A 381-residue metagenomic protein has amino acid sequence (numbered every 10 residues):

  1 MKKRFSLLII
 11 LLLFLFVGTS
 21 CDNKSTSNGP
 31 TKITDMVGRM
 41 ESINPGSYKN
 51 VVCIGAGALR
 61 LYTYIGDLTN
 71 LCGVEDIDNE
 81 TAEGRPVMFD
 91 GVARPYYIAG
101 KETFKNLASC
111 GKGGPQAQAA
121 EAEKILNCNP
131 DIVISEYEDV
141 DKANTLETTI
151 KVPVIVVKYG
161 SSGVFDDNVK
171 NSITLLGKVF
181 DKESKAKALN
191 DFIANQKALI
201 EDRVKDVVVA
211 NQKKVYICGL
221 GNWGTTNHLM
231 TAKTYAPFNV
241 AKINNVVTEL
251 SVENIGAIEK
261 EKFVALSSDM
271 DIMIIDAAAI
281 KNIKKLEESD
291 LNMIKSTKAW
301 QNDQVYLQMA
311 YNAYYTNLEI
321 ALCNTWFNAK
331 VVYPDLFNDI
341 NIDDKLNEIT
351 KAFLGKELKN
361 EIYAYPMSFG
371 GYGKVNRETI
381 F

Functional and structural regions predicted by a protein language model:
K2-N23: Sec-dependent N-terminal signal peptides of Gram-positive bacterial secreted proteins and lipoproteins
C21-L61, S184-I217, V331, L336-F381: Bacterial Sec-exported substrate-binding components of ABC uptake systems
M36-G38, L107-E121, S251-E261: Short helix-initiation/N-cap motifs at beta->coil->alpha
N50-I54, C72-E75, I132-E136, V154-K158 (+5 more regions): Structural recognition of the beta-strand scaffold that forms the well-ordered cores of secreted hydrolase catalytic
G55, L59-N127, I132, Y137-E138 (+1 more regions): A short, structured surface patch at a secondary-structure boundary
E75-D78, P86-V87, K142-E183, I280-N338 (+1 more regions): Charged, glycine-enriched surface loops/patches that mediate electrostatic binding to polyanionic ligands
N79-V87, Q116, D139-T145, V157-L175 (+1 more regions): Extracytoplasmic ligand-binding site segments that recognize negatively charged/polar headgroups
N227-N254: Alpha-helical, coiled-coil/dimerization segments enriched in small aliphatic residues
